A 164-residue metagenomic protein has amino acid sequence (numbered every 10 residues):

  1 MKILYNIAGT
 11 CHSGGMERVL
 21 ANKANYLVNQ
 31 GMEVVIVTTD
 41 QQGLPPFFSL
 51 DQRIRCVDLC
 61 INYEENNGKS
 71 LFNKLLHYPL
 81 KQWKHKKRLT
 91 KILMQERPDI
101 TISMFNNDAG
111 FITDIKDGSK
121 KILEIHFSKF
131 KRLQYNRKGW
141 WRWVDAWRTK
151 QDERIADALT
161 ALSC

Functional and structural regions predicted by a protein language model:
K2, E33-V35, K120, A158: Residues at the starts of beta-strands that form the adenosine-phosphate
Y5-S13, Y26-L76: N-terminal strand-loop element at the rim of the active site of nucleotide-sugar-dependent glycosyltransferases
G14-N22: A conserved mid-protein helix/loop that constitutes part of the nucleotide-sugar donor-binding site
M16, T39, S103-F105, A161-C164: Replace "coordinates the UDP/GDP/TDP-sugar" with "coordinates nucleotide-activated sugar donors
H85, I102-D108, I125: Short His-centered aromatic/hydrophobic patch
K87-M94, W140-L162: Membrane-proximal helix-turn-helix segments that form the acceptor-binding/catalytic region of lipid-linked
R97-P98: Proline-aspartate-enriched helix->loop->beta-strand connector
A109-G110, S119, L123-R142, I155-A158: A short, histidine- and acid-enriched strand-loop-helix "catalytic/donor-clamping" loop that lines the nucleotide-sugar
